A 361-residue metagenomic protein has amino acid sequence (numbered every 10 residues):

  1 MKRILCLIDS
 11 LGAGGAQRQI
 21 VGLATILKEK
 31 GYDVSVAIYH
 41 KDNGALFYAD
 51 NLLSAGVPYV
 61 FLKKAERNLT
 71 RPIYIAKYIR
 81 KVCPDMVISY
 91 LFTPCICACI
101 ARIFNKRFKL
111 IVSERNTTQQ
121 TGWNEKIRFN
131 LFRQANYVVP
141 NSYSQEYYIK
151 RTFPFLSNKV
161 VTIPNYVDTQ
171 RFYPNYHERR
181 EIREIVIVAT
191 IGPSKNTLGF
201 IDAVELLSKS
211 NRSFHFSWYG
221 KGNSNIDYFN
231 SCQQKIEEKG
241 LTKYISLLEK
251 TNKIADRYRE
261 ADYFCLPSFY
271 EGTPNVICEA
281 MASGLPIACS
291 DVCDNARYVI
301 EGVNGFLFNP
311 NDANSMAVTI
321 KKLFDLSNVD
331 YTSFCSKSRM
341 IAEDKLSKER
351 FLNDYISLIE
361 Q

Functional and structural regions predicted by a protein language model:
L5-L7, E178-V204, S217: Conserved donor-binding/catalytic core segment of Leloir-type glycosyltransferases
C6-R67, S224, Y228: N-terminal strand-loop element at the rim of the active site of nucleotide-sugar-dependent glycosyltransferases
G14-T25, G192-K209, F216, D227-N230 (+2 more regions): A conserved mid-protein helix/loop that constitutes part of the nucleotide-sugar donor-binding site
E66-R67, Y147-R151, N158, P164-E181: Acidic anion/phosphate-binding donor-loop and adjacent secondary structure in glycosyltransferase catalytic cores
S89-C95, E114: Short His-centered aromatic/hydrophobic patch
K250, F269: Aromatic "clamp/platform" in nucleotide-sugar-dependent glycosyltransferases that forms part of the donor/acceptor
P286-C289, V299: Short hydrophobic beta-strand element within catalytic cores of glycosyltransferases and related nucleotide-activated
E301-G302, F306-A313, K322-N328: Conserved acidic donor-binding segment of nucleotide-sugar-dependent glycosyltransferases
